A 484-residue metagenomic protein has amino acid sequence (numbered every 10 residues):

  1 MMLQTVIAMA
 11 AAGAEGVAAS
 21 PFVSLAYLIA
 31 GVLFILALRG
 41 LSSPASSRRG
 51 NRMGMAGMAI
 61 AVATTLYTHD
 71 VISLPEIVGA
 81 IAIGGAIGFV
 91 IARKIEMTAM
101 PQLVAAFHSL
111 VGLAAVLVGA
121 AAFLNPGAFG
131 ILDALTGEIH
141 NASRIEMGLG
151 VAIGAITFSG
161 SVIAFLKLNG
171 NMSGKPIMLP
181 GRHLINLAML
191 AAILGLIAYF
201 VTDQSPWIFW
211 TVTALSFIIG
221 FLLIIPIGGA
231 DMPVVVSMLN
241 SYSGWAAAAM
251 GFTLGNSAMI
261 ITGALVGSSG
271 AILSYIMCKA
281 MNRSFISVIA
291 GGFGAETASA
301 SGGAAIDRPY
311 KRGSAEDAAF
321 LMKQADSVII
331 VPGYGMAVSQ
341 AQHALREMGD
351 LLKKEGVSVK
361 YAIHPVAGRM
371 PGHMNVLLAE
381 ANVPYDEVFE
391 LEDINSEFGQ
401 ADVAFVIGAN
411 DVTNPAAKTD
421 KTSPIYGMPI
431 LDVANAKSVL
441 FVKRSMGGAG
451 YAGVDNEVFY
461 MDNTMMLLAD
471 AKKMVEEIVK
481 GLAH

Functional and structural regions predicted by a protein language model:
M1-S20: Short, strongly hydrophobic alpha-helical membrane anchors
G16-G31, T68-A86, S143-F158, Q204-L215: Structural signature of hydrophobic alpha-helical transmembrane segments
V32-S46, G85-V104, S161-P176, I219-M232 (+1 more regions): C-terminal ends of transmembrane helices
R48-G57, I77-I81, A99-V111, P176-A188 (+1 more regions): Cytoplasmic-side transmembrane-helix entry/capping segments in multi-pass membrane proteins
T65-V78, V90-P101, V116-A134: Transmembrane alpha-helix boundary signature
A121-G137, V201-W207, V234, S241-I261: Transmembrane helix-loop junctions at the membrane interface of multipass transporters and ion channels
L265-A325: Membrane-interfacial segments at transmembrane helix termini in multi-pass membrane proteins
A304-H484: Structured cytosolic domains appended to multi-pass membrane proteins
